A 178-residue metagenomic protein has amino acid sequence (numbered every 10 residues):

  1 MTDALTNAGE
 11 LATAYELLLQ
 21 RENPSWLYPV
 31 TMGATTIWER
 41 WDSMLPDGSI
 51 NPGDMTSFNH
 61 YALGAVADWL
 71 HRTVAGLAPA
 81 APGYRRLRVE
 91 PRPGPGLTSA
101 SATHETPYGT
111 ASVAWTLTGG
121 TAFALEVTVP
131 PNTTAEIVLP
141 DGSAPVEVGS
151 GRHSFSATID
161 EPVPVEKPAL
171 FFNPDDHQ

Functional and structural regions predicted by a protein language model:
T2-D3: Amphipathic alpha-helical repeat scaffolds
A12-Q178: Non-catalytic C-terminal accessory modules of carbohydrate-active enzymes
